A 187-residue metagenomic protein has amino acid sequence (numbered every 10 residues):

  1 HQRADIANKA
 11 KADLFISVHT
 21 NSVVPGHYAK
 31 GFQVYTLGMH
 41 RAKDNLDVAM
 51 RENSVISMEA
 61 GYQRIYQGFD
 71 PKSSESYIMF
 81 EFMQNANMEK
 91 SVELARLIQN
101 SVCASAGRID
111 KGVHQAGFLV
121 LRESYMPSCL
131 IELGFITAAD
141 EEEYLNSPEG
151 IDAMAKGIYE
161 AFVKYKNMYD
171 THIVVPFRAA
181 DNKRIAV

Functional and structural regions predicted by a protein language model:
H1-F69, Q84-R96, E143, D152 (+1 more regions): Catalytic-core regions of hydrolytic enzymes
S22, E75-F177: Active-site-adjacent mobile loop/cap segments within catalytic or ligand-binding domains
D44-D47, S74, I78: Exposed alpha-helical structural elements
